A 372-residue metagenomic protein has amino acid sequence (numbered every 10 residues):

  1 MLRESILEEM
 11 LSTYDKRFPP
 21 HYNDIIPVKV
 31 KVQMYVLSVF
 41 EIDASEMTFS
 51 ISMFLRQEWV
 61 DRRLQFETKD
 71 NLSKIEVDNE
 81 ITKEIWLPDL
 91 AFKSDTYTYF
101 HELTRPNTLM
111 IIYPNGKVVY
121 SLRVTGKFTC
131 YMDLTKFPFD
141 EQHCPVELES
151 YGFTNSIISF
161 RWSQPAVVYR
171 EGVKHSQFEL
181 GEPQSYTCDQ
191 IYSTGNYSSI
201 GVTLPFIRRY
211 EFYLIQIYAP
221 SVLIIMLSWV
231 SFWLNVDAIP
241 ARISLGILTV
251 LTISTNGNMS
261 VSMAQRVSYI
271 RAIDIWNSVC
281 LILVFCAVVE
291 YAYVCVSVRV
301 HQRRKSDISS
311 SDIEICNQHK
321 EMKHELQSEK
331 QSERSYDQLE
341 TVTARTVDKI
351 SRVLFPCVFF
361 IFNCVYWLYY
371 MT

Functional and structural regions predicted by a protein language model:
M1-I247, M259-W276, V296-K349, M371-T372: Non-transmembrane, solvent-exposed beta-strand/loop segments in proteins with extracellular/lumenal exposure or large
T249, I253, V279-I282, C286: Short, charged, low-complexity patches
L251-N258, I361: Aromatic-anchored segments of alpha-helical transmembrane domains
T255-M259, V288, A292, Y369: Hydrophobic membrane-targeting alpha-helices
F285-H301: Cytoplasm-facing ends of alpha-helical transmembrane segments in multi-pass membrane proteins
K349-Y369: Final/C-terminal transmembrane alpha-helix of multipass membrane proteins
